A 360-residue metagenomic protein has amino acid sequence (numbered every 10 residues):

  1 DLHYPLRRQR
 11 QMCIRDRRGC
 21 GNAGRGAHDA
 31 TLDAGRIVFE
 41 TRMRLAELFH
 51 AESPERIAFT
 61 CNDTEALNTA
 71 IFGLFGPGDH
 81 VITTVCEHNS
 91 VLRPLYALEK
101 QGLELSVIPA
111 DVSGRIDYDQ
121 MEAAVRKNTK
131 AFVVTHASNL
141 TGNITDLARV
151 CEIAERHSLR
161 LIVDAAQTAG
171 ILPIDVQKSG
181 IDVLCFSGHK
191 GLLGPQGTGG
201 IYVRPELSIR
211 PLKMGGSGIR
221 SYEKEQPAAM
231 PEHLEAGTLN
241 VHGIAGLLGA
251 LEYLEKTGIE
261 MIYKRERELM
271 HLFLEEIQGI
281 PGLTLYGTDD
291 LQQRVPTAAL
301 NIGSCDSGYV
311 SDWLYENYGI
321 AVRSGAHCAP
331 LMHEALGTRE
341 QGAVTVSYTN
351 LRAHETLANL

Functional and structural regions predicted by a protein language model:
D1-R10, I14, N350, L357-L360: Single conserved hydrophobic/aromatic residue that forms the stacking wall/gate of nucleotide- or nucleobase-binding
I14, S179-E223: Active-site PLP attachment segment
L32-H80, H88-P94: Conserved beta-loop-alpha segment that forms the PLP phosphate-binding cup at the N-terminus of a helix
T41-R42, L48, H242-G243, L247-R294: Conserved PLP-dependent catalytic core of the aminotransferase class-I/II
E65, T69-A131: PLP-dependent aminotransferase-like
V112-G170: Active-site phosphate-binding strand-loop segment of PLP-dependent enzymes
R267, H271, G282-A326, L336: Conserved PLP-binding catalytic core of the aspartate aminotransferase-like
E316-N317, A321, M332-L357: PLP-dependent enzyme catalytic core of the Aspartate aminotransferase-like
